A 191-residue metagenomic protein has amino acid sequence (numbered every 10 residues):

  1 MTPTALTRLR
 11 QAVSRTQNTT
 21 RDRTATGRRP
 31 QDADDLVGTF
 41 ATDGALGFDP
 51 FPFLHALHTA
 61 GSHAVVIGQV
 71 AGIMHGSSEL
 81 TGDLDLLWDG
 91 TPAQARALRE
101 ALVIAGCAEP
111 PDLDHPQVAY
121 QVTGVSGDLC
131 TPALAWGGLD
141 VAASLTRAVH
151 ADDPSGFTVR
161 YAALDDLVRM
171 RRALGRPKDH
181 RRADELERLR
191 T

Functional and structural regions predicted by a protein language model:
M1-T191: Compositionally biased terminal segments of proteins
